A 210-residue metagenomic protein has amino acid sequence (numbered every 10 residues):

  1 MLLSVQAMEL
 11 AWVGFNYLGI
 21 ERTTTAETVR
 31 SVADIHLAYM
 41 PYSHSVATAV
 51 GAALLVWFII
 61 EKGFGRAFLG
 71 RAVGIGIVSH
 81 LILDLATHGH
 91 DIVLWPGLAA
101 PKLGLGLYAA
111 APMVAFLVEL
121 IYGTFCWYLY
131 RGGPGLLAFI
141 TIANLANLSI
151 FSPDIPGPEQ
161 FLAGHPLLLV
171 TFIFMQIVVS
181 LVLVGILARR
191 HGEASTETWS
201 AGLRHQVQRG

Functional and structural regions predicted by a protein language model:
M1-G210: N-terminal membrane-targeting hydrophobic helices
